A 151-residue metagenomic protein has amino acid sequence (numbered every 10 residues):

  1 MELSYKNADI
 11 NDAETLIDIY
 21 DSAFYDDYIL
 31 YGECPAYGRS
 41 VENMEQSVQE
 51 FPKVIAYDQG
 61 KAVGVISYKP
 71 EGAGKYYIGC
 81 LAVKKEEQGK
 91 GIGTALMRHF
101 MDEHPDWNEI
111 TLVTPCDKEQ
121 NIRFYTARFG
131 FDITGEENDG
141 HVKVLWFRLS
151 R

Functional and structural regions predicted by a protein language model:
L3-D18: A short beta-loop-alpha structural element at the N-terminal edge of CoA-dependent acyl/N-acetyltransferase catalytic
I17, D21-M44: Conserved GNAT-fold acetyl-CoA-binding loop/helix
N43-I55: A short helix-loop-beta-strand connector motif used in the catalytic cores of GNAT acetyltransferases and, in some
I55, K61-P70, Y76-A82: Conserved beta-strand in the GNAT
L81-Q88, T114-C116: A short, internal acetyl-CoA/4′-phosphopantetheine-binding micro-motif in the GNAT/acyltransferase core
V83, G89-D102, A127: Conserved acetyl-CoA-binding loop-helix of GNAT-fold acetyltransferases
M97, H104-C116: Conserved GNAT acetyl-CoA-binding A-motif
T111-I122, N138-V142: Conserved beta-strand-loop-alpha-helix junction that forms the acyl-donor binding cleft
